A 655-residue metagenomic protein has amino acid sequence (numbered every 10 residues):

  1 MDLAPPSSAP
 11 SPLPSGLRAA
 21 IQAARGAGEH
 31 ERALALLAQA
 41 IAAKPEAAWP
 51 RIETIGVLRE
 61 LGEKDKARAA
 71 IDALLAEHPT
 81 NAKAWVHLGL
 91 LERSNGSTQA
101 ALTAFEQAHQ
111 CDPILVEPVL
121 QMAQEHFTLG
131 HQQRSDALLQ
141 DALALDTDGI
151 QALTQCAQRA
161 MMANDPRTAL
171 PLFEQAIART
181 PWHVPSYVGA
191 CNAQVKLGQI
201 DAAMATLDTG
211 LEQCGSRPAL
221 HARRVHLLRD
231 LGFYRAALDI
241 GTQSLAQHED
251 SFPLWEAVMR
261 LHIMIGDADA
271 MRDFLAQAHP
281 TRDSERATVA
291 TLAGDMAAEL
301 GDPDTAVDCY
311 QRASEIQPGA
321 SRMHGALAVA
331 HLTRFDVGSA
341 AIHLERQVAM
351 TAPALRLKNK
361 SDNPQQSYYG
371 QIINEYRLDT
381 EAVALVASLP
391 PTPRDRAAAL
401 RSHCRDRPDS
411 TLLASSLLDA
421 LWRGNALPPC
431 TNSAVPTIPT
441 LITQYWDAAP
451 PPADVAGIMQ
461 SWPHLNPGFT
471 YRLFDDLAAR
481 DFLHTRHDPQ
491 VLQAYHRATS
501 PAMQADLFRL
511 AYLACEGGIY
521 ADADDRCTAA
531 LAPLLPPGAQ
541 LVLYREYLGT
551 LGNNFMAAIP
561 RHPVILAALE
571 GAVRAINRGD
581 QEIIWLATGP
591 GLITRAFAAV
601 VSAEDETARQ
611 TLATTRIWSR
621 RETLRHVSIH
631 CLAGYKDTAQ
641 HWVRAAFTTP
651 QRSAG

Functional and structural regions predicted by a protein language model:
S11, P45, P79, P113 (+7 more regions): Short coil turns that delineate tetratricopeptide repeat
S15, H226, D230-Y234, H248-P253 (+4 more regions): Glycosyltransferase-associated regions of secretory-pathway enzymes, highlighting luminal stem/catalytic domains
G26, E60, S94-N95, T128-L129 (+6 more regions): Register position in tetratricopeptide repeats
